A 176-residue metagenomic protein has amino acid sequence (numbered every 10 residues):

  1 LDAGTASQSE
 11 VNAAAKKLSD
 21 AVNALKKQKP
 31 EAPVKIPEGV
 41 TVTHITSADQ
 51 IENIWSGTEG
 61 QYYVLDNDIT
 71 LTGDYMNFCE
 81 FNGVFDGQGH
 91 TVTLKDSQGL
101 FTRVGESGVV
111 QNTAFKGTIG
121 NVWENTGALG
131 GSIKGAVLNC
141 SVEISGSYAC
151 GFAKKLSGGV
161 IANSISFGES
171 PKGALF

Functional and structural regions predicted by a protein language model:
L1-E38: Beta-rich interaction/scaffold domains
A32-F176: Surface-exposed repetitive/solenoidal architectures
